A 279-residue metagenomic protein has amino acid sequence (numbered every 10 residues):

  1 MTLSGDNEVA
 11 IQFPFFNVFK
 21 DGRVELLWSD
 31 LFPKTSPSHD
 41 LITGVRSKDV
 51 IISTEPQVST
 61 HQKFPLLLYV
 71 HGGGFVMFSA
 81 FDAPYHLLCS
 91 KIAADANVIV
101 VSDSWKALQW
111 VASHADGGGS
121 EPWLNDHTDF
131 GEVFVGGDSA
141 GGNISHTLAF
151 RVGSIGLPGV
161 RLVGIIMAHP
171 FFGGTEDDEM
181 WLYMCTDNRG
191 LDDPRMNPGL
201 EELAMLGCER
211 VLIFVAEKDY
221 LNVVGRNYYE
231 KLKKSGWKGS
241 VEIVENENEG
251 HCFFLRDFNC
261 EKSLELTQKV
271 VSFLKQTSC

Functional and structural regions predicted by a protein language model:
T2-C279: Alpha/beta-hydrolase superfamily serine-hydrolase fold, recognizing
